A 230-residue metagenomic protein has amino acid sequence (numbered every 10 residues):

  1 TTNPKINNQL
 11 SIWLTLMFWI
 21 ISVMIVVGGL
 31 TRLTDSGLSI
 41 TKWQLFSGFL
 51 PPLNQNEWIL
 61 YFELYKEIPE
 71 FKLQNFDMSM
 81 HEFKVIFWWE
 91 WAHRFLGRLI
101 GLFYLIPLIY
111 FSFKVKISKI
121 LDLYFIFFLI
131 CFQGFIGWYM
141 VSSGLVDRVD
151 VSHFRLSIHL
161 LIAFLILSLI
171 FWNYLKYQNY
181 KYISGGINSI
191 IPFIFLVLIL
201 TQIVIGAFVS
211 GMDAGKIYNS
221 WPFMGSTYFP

Functional and structural regions predicted by a protein language model:
P4, R32-M80, P222: Histidine-/acidic- and/or cysteine-rich, low-complexity loops and terminal segments associated with membrane
Q9-I20, S118-F127, Y182-T201: Interfacial segments of alpha-helical transmembrane regions
L10-F49, V197-V209: N-terminal signal-anchor transmembrane alpha helix
L64-Y104: Individual transmembrane alpha-helix segments
I100-I106, L160-Y177: Hydrophobic cores of alpha-helical transmembrane segments in multi-pass inner/ER membrane proteins, independent
Y139-D147: Juxtamembrane "helix-exit" motif on the non-cytosolic side of transmembrane helices
R148-I158: Non-cytosolic membrane-interface motifs at loop->transmembrane helix junctions
I203-P230: Membrane-interfacial catalytic/cofactor-binding modules of polytopic membrane enzymes
